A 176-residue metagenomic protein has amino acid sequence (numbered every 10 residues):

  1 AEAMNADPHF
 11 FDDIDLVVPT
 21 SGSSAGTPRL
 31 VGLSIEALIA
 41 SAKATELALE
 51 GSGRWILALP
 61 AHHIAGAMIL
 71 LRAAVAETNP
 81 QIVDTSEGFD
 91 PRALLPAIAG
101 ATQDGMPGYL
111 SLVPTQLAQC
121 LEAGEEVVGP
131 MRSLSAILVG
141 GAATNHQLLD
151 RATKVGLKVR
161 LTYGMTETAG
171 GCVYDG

Functional and structural regions predicted by a protein language model:
E2-P19, S52-R54: Conserved pre-ATP/AMP-binding loop-to-beta segment of ANL
D13-K43, E50: Conserved AMP-binding A3 loop
I14, I35, P114-T115, A142 (+1 more regions): Alpha-helix N-cap/helix-start capping motif
D15, S52, D104-P107, M131-L134 (+1 more regions): A general structural motif
T20-S24, W55, L70, L110 (+3 more regions): Conserved S/T- and glycine-rich ATP-binding loop of Class I adenylate-forming
I35-A40, R54-Q119, R160: AMP-binding/adenylate-forming
T45-E50, G100-T102, V128-P130: Glycine-rich helix-loop-beta junction characteristic of Rossmann-like nucleotide cofactor-binding loops
E122-G176: Gly/Ser/Thr-rich phosphate-binding loop
